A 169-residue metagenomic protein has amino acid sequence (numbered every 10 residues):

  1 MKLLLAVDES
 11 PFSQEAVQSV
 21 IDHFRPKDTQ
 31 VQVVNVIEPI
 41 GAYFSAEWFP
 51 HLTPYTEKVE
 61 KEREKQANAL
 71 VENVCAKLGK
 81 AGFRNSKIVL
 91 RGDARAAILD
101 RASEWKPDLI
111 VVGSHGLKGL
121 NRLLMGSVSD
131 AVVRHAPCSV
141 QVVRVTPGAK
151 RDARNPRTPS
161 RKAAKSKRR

Functional and structural regions predicted by a protein language model:
M1-P54, K162-R169: Small/aliphatic-rich secondary-structure junction motif
A6, I88, G113: Active-site-adjacent beta-strand anchor residues
A16, Y43-A46, L99-D100, L123 (+1 more regions): Short, well-ordered secondary-structure micro-motifs
Q32, S86, Q141: Conserved beta-strand positions in the Rossmann-like core of class I SAM-dependent methyltransferases
T53-A69: A short acidic, glycine-rich active-site loop that binds or catalyzes chemistry on phosphate/adenosine moieties
N73-I110, P147-R169: Structural beta-alpha unit
D100-R151: Gly/Ser-rich helix-loop-strand patches that form or flank binding pockets for ribonucleotide-derived cofactors
